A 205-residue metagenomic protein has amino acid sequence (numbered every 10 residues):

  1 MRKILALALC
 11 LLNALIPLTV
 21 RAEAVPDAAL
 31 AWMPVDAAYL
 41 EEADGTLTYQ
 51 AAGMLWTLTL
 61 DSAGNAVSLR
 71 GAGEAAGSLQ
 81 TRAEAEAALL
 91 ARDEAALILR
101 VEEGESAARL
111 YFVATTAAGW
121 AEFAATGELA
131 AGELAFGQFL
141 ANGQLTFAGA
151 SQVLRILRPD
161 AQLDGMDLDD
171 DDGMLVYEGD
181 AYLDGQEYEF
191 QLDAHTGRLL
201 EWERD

Functional and structural regions predicted by a protein language model:
M1-D205: Long, terminal "pre-/pro-" and other extracytoplasmic accessory regions that lie outside the mature folded/catalytic
